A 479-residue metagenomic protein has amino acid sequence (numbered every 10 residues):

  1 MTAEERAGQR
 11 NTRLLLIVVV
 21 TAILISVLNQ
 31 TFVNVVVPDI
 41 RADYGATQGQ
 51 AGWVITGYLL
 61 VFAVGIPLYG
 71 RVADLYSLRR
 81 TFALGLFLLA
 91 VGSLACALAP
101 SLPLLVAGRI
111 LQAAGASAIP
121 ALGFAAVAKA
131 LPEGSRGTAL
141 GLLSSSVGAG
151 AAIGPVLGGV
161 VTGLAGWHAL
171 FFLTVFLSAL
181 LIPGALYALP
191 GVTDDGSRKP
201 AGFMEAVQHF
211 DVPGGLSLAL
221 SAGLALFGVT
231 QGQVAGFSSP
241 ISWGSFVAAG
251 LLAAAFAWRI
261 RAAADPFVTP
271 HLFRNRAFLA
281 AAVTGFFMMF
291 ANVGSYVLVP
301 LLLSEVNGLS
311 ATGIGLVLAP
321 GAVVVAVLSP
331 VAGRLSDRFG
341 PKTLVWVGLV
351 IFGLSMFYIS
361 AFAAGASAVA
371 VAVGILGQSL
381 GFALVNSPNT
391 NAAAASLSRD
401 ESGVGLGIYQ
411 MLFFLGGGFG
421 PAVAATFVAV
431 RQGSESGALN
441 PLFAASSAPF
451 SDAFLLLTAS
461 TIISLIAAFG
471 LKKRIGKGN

Functional and structural regions predicted by a protein language model:
M1-G8: Short, Lys/Arg-rich, polar N-terminal cytosolic tail immediately upstream of the first transmembrane signal-anchor
T12-V37, Y44-Y58, A63-G70, D74-F82 (+14 more regions): 12-transmembrane solute porter fold
L111-S146: Cytoplasmic helix-loop-helix junction between adjacent transmembrane helices in 12-TM secondary transporters
W167-L216, R274: Conserved aromatic/hydrophobic "specificity hotspots" at molecular recognition or selectivity sites
A185-V207, W258-F267, F469-N479: Helix-loop junctions on the cytosolic side of multi-pass membrane transporters, especially the intracellular loop
G196, R431-N440: Peri-membrane helix termini and adjoining interfacial loops of integral membrane proteins
G228-G236: Short, hydrophobic transmembrane alpha-helix segments
